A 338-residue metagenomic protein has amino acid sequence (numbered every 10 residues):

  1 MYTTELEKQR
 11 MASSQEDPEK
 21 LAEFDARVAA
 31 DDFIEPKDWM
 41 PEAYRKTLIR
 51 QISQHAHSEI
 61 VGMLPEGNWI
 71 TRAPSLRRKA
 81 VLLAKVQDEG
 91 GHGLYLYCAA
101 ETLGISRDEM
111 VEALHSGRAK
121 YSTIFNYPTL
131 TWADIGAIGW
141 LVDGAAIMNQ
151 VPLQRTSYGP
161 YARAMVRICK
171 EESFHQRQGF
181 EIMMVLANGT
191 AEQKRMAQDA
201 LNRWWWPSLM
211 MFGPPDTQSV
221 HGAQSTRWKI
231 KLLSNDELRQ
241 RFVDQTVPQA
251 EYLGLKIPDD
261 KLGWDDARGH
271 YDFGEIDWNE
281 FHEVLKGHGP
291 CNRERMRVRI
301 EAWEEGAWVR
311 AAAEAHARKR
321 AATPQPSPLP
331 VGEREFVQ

Functional and structural regions predicted by a protein language model:
M1-M40, Y44, A307-R320, Q338: Extreme N-terminal leader/anchor segments
Y2-L21, A80, K85-A113, F180-M183: Conserved alpha-helical segments that form or flank metal/cofactor-binding pockets of metalloenzymes
F33-S53, A113-G139, T156, G189-Q193 (+1 more regions): Acidic/His metal-coordination segments adjacent to aromatic residues that form catalytic metal sites in metalloenzymes
D38-Y44, G62-A84, A146-Y161: Helix-loop segments that flank and shape redox-cofactor active sites
Y44-H55, P74-H92, I135, P160-E172 (+1 more regions): Alpha-helical scaffold segments that form or flank carboxylate-/histidine-based iron centers
Y127-Q178: Internal, conserved structured core segments that host functional sites
R195-A321, Q338: Extended, helix-rich structural scaffolds rather than catalytic motifs
A321-V337: Intrinsic disorder/low-complexity segments
